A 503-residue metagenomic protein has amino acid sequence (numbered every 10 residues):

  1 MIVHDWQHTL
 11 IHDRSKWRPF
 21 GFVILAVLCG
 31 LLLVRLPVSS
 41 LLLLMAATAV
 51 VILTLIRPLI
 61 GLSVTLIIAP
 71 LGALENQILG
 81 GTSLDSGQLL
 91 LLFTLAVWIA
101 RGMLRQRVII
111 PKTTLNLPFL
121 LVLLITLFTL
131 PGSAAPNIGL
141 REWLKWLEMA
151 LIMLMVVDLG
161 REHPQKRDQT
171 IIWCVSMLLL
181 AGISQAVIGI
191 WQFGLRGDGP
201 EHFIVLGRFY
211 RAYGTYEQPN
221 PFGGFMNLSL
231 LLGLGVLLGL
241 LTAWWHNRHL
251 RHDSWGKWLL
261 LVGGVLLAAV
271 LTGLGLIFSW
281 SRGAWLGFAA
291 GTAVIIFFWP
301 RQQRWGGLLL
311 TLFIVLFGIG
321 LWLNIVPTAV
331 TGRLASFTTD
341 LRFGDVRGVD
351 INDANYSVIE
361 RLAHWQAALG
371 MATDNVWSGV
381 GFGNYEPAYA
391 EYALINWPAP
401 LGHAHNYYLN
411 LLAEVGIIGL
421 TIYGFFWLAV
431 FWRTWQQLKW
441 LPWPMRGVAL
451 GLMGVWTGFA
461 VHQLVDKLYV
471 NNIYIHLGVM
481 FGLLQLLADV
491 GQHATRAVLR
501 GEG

Functional and structural regions predicted by a protein language model:
M1-W6, D13-L32, A46-L53, L95-W98 (+11 more regions): Alpha-helical transmembrane segments of multi-pass inner-membrane proteins
V34-L36, I78-G81, P131-R141, L274-S279 (+1 more regions): Membrane-interface helix caps and helix-loop-helix hairpins in membrane proteins
L36-S40, G81-L90, R141-E142, G214-S229 (+3 more regions): Membrane-interface micro-motifs in multi-pass membrane enzymes
I52-L147, G447: N-terminal hydrophobic segments of proteins, predominantly signal-anchor/transmembrane helices of inner/organellar
I67, A73-E75, L412-V415, G447-L487: Membrane helix-loop boundary segments at the extracytoplasmic
G72-L79, F203-T215, P398-N410: Juxtamembrane membrane-water interface segments that cap and precede transmembrane helices
G199, I351-Q366, G370-V415: Long extracytoplasmic/lumenal interhelical loops at the membrane interface of multi-pass membrane proteins
R208-A212, F288, W322-Q366, A390: Flexible juxtamembrane loops connecting transmembrane helices in multi-pass membrane enzymes that build or modify
